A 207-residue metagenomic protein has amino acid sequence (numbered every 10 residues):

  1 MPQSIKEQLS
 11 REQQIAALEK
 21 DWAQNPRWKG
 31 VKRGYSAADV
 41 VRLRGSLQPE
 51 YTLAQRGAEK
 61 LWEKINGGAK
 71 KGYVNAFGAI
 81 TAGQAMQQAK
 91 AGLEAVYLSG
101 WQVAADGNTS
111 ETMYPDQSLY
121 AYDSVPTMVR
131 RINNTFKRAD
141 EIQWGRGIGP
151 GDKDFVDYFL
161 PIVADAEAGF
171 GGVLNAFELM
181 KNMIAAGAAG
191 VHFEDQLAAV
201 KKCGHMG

Functional and structural regions predicted by a protein language model:
M1-E12: Compositionally biased, intrinsically disordered low-complexity regions enriched for acidic
D21-K70, A76-G207: Alpha/beta enzyme core
